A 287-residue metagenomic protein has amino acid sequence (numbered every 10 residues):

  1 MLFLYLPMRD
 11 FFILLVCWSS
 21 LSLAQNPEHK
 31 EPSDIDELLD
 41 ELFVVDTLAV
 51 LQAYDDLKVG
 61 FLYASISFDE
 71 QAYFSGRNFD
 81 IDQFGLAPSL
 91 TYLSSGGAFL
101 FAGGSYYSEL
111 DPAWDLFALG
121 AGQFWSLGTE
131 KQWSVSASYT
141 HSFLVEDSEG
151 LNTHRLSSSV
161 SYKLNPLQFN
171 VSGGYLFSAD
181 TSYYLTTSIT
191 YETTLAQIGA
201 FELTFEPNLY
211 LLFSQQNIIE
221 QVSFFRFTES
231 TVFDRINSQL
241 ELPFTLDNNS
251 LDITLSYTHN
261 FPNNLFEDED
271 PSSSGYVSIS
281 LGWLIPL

Functional and structural regions predicted by a protein language model:
M1-K58, P286-L287: Cleavable N-terminal export/targeting peptides
Q52-G60, S126-S134, K163-P166, T194-F205 (+2 more regions): Short loop/turn motifs that connect adjacent beta-strands in outer-membrane beta-barrel proteins
Y54-A72, Y92, G96, P207 (+1 more regions): Transmembrane beta-strand segments of Gram-negative outer membrane beta-barrel proteins
A64-F74, G97-S108, Q132-V145, P166-F177 (+1 more regions): Transmembrane beta-strand segments that form the barrel wall of outer-membrane beta-barrel proteins
I66-F68, P88-Y92, L119-W125, Y139 (+7 more regions): Residues on the lipid-exposed face of transmembrane beta-strands in outer-membrane beta-barrel proteins
S75-F84, G96, S105-L116, F143-N152 (+3 more regions): Solvent-exposed loop/turn segments connecting transmembrane beta-strands in outer-membrane beta-barrel proteins
S136-Y191, L195, F201: Eukaryote-skewed repeat-based solenoidal scaffolds used as protein-protein interaction platforms, primarily
G174-S272, L284-L287: Outer-membrane beta-barrel transmembrane domain signature
